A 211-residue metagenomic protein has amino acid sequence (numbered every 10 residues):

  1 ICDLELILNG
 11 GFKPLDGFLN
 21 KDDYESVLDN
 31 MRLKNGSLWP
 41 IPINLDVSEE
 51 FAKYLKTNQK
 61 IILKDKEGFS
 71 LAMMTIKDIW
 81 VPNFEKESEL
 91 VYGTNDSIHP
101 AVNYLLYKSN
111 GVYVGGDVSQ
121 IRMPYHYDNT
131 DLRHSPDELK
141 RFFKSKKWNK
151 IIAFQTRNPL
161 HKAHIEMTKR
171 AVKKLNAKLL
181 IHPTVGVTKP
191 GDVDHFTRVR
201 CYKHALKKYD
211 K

Functional and structural regions predicted by a protein language model:
I1-K211: Nucleotidyltransferase catalytic core that binds NTPs
